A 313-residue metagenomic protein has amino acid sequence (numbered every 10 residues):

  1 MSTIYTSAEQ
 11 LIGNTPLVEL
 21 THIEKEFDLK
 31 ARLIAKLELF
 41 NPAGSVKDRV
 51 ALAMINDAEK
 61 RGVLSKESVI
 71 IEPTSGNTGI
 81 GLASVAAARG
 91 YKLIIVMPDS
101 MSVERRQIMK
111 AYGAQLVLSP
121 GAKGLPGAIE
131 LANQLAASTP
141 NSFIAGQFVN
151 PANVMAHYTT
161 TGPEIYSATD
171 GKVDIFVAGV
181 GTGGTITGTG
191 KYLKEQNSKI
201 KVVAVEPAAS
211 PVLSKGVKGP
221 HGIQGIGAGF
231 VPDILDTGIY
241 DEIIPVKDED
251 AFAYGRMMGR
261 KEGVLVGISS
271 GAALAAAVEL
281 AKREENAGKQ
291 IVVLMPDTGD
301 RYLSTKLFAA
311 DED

Functional and structural regions predicted by a protein language model:
M1-D313: PLP-dependent amino-acid enzyme catalytic core
